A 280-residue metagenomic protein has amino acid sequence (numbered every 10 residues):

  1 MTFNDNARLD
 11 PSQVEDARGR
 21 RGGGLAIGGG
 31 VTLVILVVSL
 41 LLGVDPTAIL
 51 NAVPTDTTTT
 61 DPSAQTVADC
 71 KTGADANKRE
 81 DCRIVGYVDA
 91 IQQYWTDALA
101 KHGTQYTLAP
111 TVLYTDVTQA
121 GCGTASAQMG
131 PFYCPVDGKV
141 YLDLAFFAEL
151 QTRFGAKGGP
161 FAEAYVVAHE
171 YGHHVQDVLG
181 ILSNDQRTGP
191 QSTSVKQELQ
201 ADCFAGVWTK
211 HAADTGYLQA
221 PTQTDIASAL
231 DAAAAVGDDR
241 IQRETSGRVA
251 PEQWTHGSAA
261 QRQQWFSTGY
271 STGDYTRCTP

Functional and structural regions predicted by a protein language model:
M1-D69: Long amphipathic alpha-helical segments used for membrane anchoring, targeting, substrate engagement, or oligomerization
T2-A17, Q191-Y217: Post-HExxH zinc-binding segment in Zn-dependent metallohydrolases
V37, W95, L142, Y165-V178 (+2 more regions): Active-site recognition of the HExxH zinc-binding catalytic motif
L50-A52, V117-D143: Catalytic zinc-binding patch centered on the HExxH motif and its immediate surroundings that defines zinc-dependent
C82-V88, Q92-Y94, A98-A100, Q200-D239: Short helix/loop segments within enzyme catalytic domains that coordinate or immediately flank catalytic cofactors
F146-Y165, G189-V195: Short pre-active-site segment immediately N-terminal to the catalytic Zn-binding motif
D177-L199: Post-HEXXH active-site segment of zinc metalloproteases
D239-P280: Pan-zinc metallopeptidase signature
